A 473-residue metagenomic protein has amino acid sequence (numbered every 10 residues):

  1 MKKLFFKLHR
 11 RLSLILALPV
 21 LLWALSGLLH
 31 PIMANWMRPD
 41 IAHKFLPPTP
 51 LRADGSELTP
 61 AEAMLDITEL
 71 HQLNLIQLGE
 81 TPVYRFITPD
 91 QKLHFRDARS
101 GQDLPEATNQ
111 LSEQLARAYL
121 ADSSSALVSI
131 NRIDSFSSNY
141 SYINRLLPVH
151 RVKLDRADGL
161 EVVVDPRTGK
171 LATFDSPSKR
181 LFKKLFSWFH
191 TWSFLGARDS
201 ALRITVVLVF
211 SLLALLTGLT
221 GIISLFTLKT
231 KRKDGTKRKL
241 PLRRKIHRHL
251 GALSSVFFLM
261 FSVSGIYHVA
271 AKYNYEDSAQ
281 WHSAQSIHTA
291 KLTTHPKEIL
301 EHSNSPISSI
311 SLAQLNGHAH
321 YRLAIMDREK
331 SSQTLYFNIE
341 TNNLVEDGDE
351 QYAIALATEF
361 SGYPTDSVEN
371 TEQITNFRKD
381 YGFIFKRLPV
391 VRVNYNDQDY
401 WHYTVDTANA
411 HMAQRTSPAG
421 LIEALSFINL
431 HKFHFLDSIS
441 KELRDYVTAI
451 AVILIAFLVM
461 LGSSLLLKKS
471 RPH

Functional and structural regions predicted by a protein language model:
M1-H473: Conserved histidines in hydrophobic membrane contexts and catalytic metal-binding motifs
